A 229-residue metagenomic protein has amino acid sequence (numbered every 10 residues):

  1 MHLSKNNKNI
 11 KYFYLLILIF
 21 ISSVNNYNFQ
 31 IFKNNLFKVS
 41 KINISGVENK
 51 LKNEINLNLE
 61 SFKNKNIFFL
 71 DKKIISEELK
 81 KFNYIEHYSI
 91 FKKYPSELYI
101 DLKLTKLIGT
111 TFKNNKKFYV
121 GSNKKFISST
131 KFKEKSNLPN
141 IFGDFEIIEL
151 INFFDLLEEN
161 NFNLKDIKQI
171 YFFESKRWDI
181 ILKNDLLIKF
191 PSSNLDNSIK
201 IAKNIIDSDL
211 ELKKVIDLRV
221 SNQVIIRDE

Functional and structural regions predicted by a protein language model:
M1-E229: Charged, solvent-exposed interaction patches on well-folded alpha/beta domains that mediate macromolecular contacts
